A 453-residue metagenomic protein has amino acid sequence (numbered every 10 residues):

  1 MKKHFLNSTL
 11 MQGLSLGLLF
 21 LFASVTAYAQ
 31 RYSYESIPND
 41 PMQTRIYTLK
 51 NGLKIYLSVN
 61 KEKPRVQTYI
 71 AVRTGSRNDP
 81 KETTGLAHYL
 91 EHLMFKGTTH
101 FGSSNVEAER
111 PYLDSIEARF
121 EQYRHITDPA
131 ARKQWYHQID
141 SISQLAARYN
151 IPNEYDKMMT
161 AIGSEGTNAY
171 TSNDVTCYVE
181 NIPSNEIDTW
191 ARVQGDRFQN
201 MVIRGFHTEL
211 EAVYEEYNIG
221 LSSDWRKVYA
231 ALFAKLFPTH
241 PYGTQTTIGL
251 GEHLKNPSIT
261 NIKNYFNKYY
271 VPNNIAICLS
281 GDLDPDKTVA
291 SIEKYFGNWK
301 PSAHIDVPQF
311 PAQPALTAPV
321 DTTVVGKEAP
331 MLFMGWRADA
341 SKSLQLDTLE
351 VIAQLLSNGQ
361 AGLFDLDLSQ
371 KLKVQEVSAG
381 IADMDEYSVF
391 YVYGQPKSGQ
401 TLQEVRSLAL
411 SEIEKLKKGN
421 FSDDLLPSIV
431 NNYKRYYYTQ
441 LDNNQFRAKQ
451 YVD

Functional and structural regions predicted by a protein language model:
K2-S15: Bacterial N-terminal signal peptides that target proteins for export
Q12-S24: Bacterial N-terminal signal peptides
V25-A29: Sec/Tat signal peptide C-region and signal peptidase I cleavage site
Q30-R31, R197, M201-G205, N218-S222 (+3 more regions): An aromatic/glycine/proline-enriched structural segment found at the starts of mature extracellular/organellar domains
Y32-T74: Mature N-terminal segment immediately following signal peptide/propeptide cleavage in secreted/periplasmic
S58, K63-S76, G85-A87, S103-D196 (+4 more regions): M16 family metallopeptidases and their MPP-like homologs
T84-K96: Active-site recognition of the HExxH zinc-binding catalytic motif
